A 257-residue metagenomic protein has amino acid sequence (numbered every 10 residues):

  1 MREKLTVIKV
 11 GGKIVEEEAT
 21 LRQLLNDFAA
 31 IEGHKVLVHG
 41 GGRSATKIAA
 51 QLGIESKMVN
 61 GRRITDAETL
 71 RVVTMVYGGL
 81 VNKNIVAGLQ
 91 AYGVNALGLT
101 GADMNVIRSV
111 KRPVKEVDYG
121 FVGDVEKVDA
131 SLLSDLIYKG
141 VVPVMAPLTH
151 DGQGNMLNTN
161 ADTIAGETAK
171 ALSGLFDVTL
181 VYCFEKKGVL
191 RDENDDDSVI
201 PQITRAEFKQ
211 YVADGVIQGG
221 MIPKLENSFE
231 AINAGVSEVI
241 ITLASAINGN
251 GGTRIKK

Functional and structural regions predicted by a protein language model:
M1-K257: C-terminal catalytic "cap/lid" subdomain
